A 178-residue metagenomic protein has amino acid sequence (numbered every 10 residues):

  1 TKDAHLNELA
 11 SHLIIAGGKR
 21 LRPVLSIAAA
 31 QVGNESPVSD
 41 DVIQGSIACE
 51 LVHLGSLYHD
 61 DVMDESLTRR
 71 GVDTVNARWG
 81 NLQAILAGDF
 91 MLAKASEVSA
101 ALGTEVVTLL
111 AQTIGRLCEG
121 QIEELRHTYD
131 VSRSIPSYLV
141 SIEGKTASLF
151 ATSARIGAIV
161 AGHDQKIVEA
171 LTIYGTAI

Functional and structural regions predicted by a protein language model:
D3-I178: Mg2+-dependent prenyl diphosphate-binding active-site environment of isoprenoid biosynthetic enzymes
